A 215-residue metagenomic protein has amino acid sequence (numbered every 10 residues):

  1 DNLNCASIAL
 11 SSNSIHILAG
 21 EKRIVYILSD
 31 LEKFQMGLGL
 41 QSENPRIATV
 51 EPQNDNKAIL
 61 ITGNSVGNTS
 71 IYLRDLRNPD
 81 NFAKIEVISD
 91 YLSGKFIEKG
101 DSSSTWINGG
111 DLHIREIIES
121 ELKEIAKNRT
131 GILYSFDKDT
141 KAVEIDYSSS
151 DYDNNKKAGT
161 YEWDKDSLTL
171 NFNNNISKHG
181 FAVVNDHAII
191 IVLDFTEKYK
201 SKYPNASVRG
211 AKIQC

Functional and structural regions predicted by a protein language model:
A6-L38: Solvent-exposed, low-complexity, repeat-rich "mucin-like" stalks and linkers
N13, E51-I59: Short, solvent-exposed S/T- and G/P-enriched segments that are highly enriched in secreted/extracellular and lumenal
Y26, G39, Y72, T169-N171: Residue-level detector of beta-strand face positions
L28-L31, G63-S65, D75: Non-cytosolic beta-sheet module surface loops
E32-K33, G37-E51: Short, solvent-exposed loop/linker segments at beta-strand-coil boundaries, enriched for Pro/Gly and Ser/Thr
N56-Y72: Extracellular/luminal low-complexity segments enriched in Ser/Thr/Pro
S65-N68, N78-A158, D164-C215: Lipid interaction determinants
